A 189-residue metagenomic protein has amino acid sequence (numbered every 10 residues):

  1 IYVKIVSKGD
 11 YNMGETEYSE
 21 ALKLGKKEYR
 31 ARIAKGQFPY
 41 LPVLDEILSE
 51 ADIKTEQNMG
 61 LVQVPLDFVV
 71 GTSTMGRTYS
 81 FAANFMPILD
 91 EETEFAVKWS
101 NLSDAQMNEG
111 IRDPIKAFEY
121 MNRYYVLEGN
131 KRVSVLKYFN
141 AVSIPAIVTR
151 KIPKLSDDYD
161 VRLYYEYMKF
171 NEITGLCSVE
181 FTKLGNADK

Functional and structural regions predicted by a protein language model:
I5-L127, K131, K137-Y138, K183-K189: Short, charged/polar connector segments at secondary-structure boundaries
K116, Y120-R123, L127-D188: Glycine- and acidic-residue-rich phosphate-binding/metal-coordinating active-site segment common to enzymes that handle
